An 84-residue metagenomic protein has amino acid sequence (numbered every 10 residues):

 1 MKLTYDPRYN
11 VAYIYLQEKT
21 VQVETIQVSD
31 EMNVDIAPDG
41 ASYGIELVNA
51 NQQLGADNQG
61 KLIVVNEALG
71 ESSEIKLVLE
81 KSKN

Functional and structural regions predicted by a protein language model:
M1-N84: Small, basic N-terminal interaction modules of short regulatory proteins
